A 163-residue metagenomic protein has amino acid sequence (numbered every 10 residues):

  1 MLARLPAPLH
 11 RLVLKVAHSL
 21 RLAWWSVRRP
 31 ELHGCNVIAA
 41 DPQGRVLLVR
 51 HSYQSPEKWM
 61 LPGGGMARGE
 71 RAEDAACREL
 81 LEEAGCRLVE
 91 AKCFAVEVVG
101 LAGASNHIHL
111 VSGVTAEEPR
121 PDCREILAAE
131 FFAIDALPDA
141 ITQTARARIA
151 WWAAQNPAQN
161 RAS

Functional and structural regions predicted by a protein language model:
M1-N36: Acidic, metal-coordinating catalytic segment for phosphate/diphosphate chemistry, firing primarily on the Nudix
H33-C35, G44, N106-H109, L127: Change "...and in nucleic-acid phosphodiester-cleaving endonucleases..." to "...and in nucleic-acid processing enzymes
A39-A40, L48, G113, F131: Conserved hydrophobic "DFG−1" position in protein kinase catalytic cores
D41, R45-E82: Conserved Nudix-box catalytic region and its N-terminal flanking loop in Nudix hydrolases and closely related
R87-A95: A short coil-to-beta-strand element that immediately follows conserved catalytic motifs
E97-R120, E130, R148: Active-site-adjacent beta-strand/loop module that shapes the phosphate/pyrophosphate-binding cleft
P121-A153: NUDIX/MutT-family hydrolases
A150-S163: Charged phosphate-binding loop/patch that engages nucleotide di/tri-phosphates or the phosphate backbone of nucleic
